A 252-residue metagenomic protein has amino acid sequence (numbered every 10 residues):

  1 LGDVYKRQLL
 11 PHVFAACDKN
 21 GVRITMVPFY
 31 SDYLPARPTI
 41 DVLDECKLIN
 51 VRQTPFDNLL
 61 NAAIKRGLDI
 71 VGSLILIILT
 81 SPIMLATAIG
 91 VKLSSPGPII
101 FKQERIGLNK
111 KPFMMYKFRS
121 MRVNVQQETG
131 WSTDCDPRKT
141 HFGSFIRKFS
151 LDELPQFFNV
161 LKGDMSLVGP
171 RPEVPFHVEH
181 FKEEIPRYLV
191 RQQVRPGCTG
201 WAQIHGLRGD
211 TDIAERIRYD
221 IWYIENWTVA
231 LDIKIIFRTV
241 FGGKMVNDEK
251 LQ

Functional and structural regions predicted by a protein language model:
G2, V51, F101, V168-G169: Thr-Gly-centered strand-to-loop micro-motif
G2-S81, K250-Q252: N-terminal hydrophobic signal-anchor/signal peptide
S31-D32, R37-D44, F101-H141, C198-R216: Short, glycine-rich, amphipathic interfacial segments at transmembrane boundaries or analogous
D44, R52, F56, L60 (+6 more regions): Residue-level signature of the cytosolic catalytic core of signaling kinases
I49, T54-D57, M121-Q127, L207-T211 (+1 more regions): Active-site/binding-pocket entry motifs
L60-V125, N159, V229, K234-Q252: A hydrophobic, helix-centered structural microdomain
S132-R195, I235-T239, G243: A short, structured surface patch at a secondary-structure boundary
F176, I185-Q252: C-terminal terminal-structure detector
